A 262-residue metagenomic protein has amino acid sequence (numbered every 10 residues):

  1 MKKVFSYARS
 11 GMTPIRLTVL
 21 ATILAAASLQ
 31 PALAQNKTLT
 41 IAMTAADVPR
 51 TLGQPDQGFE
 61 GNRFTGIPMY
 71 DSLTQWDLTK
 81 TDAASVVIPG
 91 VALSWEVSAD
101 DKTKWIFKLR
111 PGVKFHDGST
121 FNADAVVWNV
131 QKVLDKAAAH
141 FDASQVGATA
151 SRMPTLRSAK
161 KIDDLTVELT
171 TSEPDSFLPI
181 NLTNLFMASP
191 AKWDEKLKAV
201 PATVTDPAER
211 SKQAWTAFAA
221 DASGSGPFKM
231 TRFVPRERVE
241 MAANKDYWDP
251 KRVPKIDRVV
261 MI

Functional and structural regions predicted by a protein language model:
K2-V19: Bacterial N-terminal signal peptides that target proteins for export
R16-S28: Bacterial N-terminal signal peptides
L29-A34: Sec/Tat signal peptide C-region and signal peptidase I cleavage site
K37-A45, K104-I106, N129, V167-E168 (+3 more regions): Short, well-ordered beta-strand elements
M43-D100, S223: N-terminal lobe/hinge region of extracytoplasmic solute-binding protein
D77-D82, F186-P254: Gly/Pro-rich hinge or "lid" segments in bacterial periplasmic/extracellular proteins
S94-H140, E168: Aromatic- and charge-enriched surface segment that lines or borders ligand/interaction sites
K108, G147-T205: Surface-exposed binding/hinge segments that line and control ligand-binding clefts or catalytic entry sites
